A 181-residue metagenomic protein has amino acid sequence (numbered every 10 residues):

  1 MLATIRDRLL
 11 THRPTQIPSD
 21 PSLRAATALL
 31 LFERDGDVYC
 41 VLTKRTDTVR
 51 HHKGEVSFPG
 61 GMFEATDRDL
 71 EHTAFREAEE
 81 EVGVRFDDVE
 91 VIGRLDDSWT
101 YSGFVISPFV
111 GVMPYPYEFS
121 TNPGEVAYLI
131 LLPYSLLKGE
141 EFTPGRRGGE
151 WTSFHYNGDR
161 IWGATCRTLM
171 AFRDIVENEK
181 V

Functional and structural regions predicted by a protein language model:
M1-S57, M62-P116, T143, G148-V181: N-terminal leader/linker segments that precede catalytic domains of diphosphate-processing enzymes
T121-N157: NUDIX/MutT-family hydrolases
